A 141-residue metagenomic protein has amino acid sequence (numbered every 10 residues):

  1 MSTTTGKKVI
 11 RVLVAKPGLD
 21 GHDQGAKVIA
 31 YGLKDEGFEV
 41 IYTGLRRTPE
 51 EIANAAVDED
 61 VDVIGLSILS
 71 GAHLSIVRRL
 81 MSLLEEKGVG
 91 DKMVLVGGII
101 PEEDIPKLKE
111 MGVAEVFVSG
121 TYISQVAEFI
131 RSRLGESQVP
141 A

Functional and structural regions predicted by a protein language model:
M1-I10, P140: Non-catalytic signal-transmission and effector/linker regions of two-component phosphorelay proteins
R11, A26-R131, E136: Cofactor-cradling patches in redox/metallo enzymes
L13-A15: Short hydrophobic segments within beta-strands
G18: A glycine- and charged-residue-rich anion-binding loop/surface
